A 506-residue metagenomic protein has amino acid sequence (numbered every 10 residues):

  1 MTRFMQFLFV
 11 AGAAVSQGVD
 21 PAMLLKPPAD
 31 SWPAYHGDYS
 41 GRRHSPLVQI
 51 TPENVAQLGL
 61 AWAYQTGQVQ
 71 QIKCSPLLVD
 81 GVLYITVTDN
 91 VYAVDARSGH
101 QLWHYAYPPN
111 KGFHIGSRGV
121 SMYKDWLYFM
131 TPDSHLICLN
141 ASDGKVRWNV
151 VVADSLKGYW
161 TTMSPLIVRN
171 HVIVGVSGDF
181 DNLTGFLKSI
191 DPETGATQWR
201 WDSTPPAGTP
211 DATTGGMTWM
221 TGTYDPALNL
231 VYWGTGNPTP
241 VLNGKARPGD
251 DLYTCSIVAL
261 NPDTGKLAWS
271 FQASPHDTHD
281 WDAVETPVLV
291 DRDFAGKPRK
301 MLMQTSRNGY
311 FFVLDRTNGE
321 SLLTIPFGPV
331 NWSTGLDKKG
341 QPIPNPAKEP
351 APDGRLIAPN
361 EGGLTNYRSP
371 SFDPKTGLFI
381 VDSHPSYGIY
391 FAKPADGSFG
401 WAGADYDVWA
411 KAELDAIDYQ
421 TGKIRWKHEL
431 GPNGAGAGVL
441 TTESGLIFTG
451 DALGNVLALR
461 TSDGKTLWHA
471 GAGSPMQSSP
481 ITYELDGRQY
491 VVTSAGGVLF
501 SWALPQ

Functional and structural regions predicted by a protein language model:
Q17-T66, H100-P109, K145-D154, A196-T204 (+8 more regions): Aromatic (tryptophan-biased) beta-strands that constitute blades/sheets of beta-rich domains
W32-H36, Q70-D89, G112-L136, W160-T184 (+7 more regions): Repeat-blade elements of multi-bladed beta-propeller folds
Y64-L78, T88-D125, D154-L156, W269 (+1 more regions): Blade-loop segments of beta-propeller domains
L139, D143, G185-A196, D250-G265 (+2 more regions): Beta-propeller blade signature
R247-P248, N261-T264, T286, G354 (+3 more regions): Long hydrophobic segments that form regular secondary structure
T286-S333, A351-N360, V491, G496 (+1 more regions): Phosphate/diphosphate-binding loops
D291, S383-P385, Y406-K465: Loop/turn-rich, solvent-exposed surfaces of beta-rich toroidal or solenoidal domains
